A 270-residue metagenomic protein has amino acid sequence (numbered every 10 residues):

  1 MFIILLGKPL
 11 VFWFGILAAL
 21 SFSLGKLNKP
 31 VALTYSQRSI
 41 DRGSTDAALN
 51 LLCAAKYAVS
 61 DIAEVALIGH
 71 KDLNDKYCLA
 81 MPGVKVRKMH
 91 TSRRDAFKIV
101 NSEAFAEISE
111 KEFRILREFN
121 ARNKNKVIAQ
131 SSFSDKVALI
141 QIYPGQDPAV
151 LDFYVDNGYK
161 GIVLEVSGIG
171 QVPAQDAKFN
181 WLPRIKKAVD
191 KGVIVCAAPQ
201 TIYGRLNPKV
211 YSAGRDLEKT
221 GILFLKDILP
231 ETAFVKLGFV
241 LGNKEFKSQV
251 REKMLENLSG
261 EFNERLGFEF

Functional and structural regions predicted by a protein language model:
F2-I3, A63, K160: Short acidic/polar active-site loop segments enriched in Thr and Asp
L5-K29, A174-R184: Short Gly/Thr/Asp-enriched flexible loops that form oxyanion-binding sites at enzyme active sites
L5-K8, A32-Y35, A66-K71, Q141 (+2 more regions): Short beta-strand segments
K8-G15, D72-L73, G168-Q171, I202-Y203: Gly/Ser/Thr-rich loops at beta-strand to alpha-helix junctions that form or flank small-molecule/cofactor-binding
I16-A66, A188-P199: Short, acidic/small-residue loops that bind anionic groups at enzyme active sites
Q37-E110: Internal gly/pro-rich beta-alpha loop/helix module that stabilizes soluble enzyme cofactors or their anionic handles
L79-G170, A174, N257, E261-F270: Accessory alpha-helical/coil subdomains and C-terminal extensions that flank or cap enzyme catalytic cores
I169-F270: C-terminal non-catalytic interaction/assembly regions of soluble proteins
